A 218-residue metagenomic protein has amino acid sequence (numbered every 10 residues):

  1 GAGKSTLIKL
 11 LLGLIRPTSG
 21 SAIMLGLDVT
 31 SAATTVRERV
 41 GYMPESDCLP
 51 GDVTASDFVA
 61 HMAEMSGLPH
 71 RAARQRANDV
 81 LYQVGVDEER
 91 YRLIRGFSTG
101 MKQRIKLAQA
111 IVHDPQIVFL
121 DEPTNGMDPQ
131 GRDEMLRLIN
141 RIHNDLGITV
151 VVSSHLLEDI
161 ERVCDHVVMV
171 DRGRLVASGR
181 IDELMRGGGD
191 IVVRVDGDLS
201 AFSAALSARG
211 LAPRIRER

Functional and structural regions predicted by a protein language model:
L12: Helix-to-loop junction immediately C-terminal to a conserved catalytic motif
G20-S31, T35-V36: Conserved ABC transporter NBD signature motif
A60, E64, R71-E89: Conserved ABC ATPase "signature" region
L107: Hydrophobic anchor residue at the start of the ABC signature
D114: Conserved catalytic motifs of ABC-family nucleotide-binding domains
V118-D121: Catalytic Walker B motif of ABC-type/P-loop ATPase nucleotide-binding domains
M135-R218: ABC transporter nucleotide-binding domain
